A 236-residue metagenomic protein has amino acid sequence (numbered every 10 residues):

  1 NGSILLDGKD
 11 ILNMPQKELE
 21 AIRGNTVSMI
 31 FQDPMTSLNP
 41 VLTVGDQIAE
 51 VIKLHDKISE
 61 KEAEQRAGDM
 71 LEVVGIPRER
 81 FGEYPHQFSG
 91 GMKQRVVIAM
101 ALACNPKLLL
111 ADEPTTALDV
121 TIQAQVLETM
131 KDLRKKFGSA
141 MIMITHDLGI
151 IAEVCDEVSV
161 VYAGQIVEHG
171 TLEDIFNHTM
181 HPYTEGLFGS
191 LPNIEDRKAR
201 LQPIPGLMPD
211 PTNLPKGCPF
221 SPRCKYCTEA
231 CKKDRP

Functional and structural regions predicted by a protein language model:
S3, D10, K61-E79, E185-P192: Conserved ABC ATPase "signature" region
K9-L19, D46-E62, V73-G75, K131 (+1 more regions): ABC-type ATPase nucleotide-binding domains, specifically the catalytic core motifs of the NBD
I11-S28, L54, D174-T179, P209-P215: ABC ATPase NBD coupling module
P77, F81, T171-P236: Short catalytic/signature loops enriched in Gly
Y84-F88, M92: Conserved ABC ATPase signature
A103-K107: A short, proline-enriched helix->beta-strand linker immediately N-terminal to the Walker B motif in ABC-type P-loop
L110-P114, L118-R200: P-loop NTP-binding/switch modules centered on Walker-like glycine-rich loops
